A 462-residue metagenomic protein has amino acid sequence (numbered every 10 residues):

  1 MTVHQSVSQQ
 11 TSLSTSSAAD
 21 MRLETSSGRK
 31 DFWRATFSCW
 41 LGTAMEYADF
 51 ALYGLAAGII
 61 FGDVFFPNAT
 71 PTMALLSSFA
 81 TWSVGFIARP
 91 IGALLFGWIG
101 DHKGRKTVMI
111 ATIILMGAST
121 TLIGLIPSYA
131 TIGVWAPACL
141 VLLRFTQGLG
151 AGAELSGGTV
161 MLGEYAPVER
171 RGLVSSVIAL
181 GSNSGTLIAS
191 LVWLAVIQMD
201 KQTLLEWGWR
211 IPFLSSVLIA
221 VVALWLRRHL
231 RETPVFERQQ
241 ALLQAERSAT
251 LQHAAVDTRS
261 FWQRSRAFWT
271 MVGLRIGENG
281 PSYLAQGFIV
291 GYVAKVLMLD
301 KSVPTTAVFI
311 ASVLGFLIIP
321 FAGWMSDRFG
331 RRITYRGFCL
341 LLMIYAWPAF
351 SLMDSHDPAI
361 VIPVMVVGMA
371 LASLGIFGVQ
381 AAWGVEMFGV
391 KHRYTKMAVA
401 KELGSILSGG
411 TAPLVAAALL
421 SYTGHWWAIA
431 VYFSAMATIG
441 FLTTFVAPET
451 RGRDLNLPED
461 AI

Functional and structural regions predicted by a protein language model:
G54-L55, R264-L314, G409-A412: Extracytoplasmic gate region of multi-pass secondary transporters
A93-R105, I318-R331: Helix-to-loop junctions at the C-terminal end of transmembrane segments in multipass secondary transporters
H102-I114, R328-L340: Cytoplasmic membrane-interface "Motif A"-like loop-to-helix N-cap segments of 12-TM Major Facilitator Superfamily
I114-G133, L340-H356: C-terminal ends and interior cores of transmembrane alpha-helices in multi-pass membrane transporters/permeases
G172-I197, I219, A400-A412: Glycine-rich segments within core transmembrane alpha-helices of 12-TM secondary carriers
S182-R228: Helix-loop-helix hairpin linking two adjacent transmembrane segments in secondary transporters
A223-L230, A435-I462: Multi-pass alpha-helical transporter architecture, strongest for 12-TM Major Facilitator/SLC carriers used
R332-V379: C-terminal transmembrane helical hairpin of 12-TM major facilitator-type secondary transporters
